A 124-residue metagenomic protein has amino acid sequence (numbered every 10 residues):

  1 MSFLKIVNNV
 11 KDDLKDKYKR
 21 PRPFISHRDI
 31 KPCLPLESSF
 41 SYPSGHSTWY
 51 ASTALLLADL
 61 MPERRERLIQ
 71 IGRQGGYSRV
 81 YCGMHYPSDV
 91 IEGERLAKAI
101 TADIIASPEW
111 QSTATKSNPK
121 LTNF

Functional and structural regions predicted by a protein language model:
M1-C82, A106: Hydrophobic alpha-helical bundle signature of multipass membrane enzymes
R20-H27, S52-A54, V90-K98, K116-L121: Short alpha-helical linear motifs
S41-P43, H85-Y86, L96, T115: Short alpha-helix boundary/capping motifs
T48, L68, R73-G76, I91-E92 (+2 more regions): Short, intrinsically disordered/low-complexity patches at protein termini and at juxtamembrane boundaries
Q74-I105: Interfacial helix-loop-helix junctions of multi-pass membrane proteins
I100-F124: C-terminal membrane module of polytopic membrane proteins
